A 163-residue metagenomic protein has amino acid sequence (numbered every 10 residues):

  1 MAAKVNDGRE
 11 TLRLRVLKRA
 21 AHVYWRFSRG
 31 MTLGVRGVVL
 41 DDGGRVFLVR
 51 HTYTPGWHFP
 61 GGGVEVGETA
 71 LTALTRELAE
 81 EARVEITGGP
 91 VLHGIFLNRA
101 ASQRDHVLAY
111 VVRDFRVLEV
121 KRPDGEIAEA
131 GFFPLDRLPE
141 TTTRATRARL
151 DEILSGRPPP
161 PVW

Functional and structural regions predicted by a protein language model:
A2-R36: Acidic, metal-coordinating catalytic segment for phosphate/diphosphate chemistry, firing primarily on the Nudix
L33-V35, G44, H106-L108, A128: Change "...and in nucleic-acid phosphodiester-cleaving endonucleases..." to "...and in nucleic-acid processing enzymes
V39, A109-R113, G131-P134: Short, well-ordered beta-strand micro-motif
D41-E81: Conserved Nudix-box catalytic region and its N-terminal flanking loop in Nudix hydrolases and closely related
G56, G125-W163: Nudix hydrolase/Nudix homology domain
E85-G94: A short coil-to-beta-strand element that immediately follows conserved catalytic motifs
F96-E119, T146, I153, R157: Active-site-adjacent beta-strand/loop module that shapes the phosphate/pyrophosphate-binding cleft
